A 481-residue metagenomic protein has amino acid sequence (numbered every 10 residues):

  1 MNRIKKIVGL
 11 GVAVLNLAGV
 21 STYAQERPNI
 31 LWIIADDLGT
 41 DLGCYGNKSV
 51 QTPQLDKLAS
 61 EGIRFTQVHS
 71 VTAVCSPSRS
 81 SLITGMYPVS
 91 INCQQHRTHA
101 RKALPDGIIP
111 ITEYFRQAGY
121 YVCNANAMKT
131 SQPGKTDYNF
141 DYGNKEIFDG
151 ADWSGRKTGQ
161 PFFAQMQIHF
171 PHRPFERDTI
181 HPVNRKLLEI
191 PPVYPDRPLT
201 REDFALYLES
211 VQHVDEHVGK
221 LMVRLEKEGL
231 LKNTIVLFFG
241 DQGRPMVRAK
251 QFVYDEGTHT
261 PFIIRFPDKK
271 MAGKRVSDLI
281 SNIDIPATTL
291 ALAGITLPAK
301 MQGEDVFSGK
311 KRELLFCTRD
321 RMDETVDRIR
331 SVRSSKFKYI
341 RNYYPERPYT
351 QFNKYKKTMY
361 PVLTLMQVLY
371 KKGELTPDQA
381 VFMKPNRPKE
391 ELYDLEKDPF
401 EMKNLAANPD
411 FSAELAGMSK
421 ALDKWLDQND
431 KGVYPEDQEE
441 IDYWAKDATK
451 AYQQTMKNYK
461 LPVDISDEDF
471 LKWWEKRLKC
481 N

Functional and structural regions predicted by a protein language model:
N2-N16, V20-K384, E390, P399-K420 (+3 more regions): Formylglycine-dependent sulfatase
E396: C-terminal helical cap and adjacent loop that interface with cofactors, partners, or active-site loops
Q428-A445: C-terminal structured "cap/appendage" subdomains that terminate the fold
